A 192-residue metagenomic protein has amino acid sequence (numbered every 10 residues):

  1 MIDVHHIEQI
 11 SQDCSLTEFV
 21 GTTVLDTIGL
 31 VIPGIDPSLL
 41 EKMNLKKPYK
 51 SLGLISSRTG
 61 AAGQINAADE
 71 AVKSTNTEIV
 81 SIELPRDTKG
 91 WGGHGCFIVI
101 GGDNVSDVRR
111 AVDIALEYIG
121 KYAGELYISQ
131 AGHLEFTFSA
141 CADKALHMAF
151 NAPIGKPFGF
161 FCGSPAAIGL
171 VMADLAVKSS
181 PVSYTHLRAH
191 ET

Functional and structural regions predicted by a protein language model:
I2-C14, V105-V108, V112-E117, P181-S183: Signature of multi-pass transmembrane helix bundles
I2-N66, I128-P157: Intrinsically disordered, low-complexity polar/charged tails and linkers
K50-S51, C96-I98: Short, hydrophobic beta-strand segments
I55, I82-L84, Y184: Short, recurring structural edge motifs at helix starts
S57-R58, Q64-I65, T77, G101-G102 (+4 more regions): Conserved mixed alpha/beta catalytic, RNA-binding, or beta-rich assembly cores of soluble enzyme, regulatory
V72-R86: Active-site cofactor/substrate anionic-group-binding motifs, chiefly glycine- and Lys/Arg-rich phosphate-binding loops
G90-G95: A short, glycine/Asx- and small/polar-enriched loop/turn that sits immediately N-terminal to a beta-strand
T185-T192: Conserved small/polar residues in nucleotide/adenosyl-binding loops
